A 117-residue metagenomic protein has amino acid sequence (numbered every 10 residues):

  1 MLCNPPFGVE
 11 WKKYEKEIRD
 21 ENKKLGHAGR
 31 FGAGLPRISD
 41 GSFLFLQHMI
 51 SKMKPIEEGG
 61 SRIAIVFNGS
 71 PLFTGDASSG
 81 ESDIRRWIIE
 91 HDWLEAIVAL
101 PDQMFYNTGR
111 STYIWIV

Functional and structural regions predicted by a protein language model:
M1-I50: Acidic, glycine-rich loop-and-beta core segments that form the ion-binding/anion-interacting portion of active sites
G32-V117: Conserved Class I SAM-dependent methyltransferase catalytic core
